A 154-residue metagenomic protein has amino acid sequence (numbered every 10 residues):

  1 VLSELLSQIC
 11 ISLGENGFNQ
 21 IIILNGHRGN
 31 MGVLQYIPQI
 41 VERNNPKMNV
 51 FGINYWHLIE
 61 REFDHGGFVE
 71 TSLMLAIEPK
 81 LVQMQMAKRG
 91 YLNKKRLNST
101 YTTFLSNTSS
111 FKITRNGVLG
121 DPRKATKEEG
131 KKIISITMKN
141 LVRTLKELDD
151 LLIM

Functional and structural regions predicted by a protein language model:
V1-Q20, R28-M154: Extended, histidine- and acidic-residue-enriched regions that form the cofactor-binding/catalytic faces
I23: Conserved SAM-binding loop
